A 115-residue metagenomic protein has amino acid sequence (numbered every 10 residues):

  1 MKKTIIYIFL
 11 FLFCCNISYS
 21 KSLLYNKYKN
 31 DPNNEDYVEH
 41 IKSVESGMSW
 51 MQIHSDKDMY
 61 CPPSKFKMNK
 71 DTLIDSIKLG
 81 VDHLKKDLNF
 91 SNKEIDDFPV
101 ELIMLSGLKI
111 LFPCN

Functional and structural regions predicted by a protein language model:
M1: Cys/His-rich metal-coordination motifs, chiefly Zn-binding "fingers/knuckles"
T4-C15: Sec-dependent N-terminal signal peptides
F9-F11, N30-D31, F66, K109: Short N-terminal leader segment in a subset of presequences, especially plant chloroplast and some mitochondrial
I17-S18, S64: General secretory precursor processing signal
S20-S55: N-terminal secretory signal peptides
L23, W50-N115: Compact alpha-helical subdomains of small soluble proteins
